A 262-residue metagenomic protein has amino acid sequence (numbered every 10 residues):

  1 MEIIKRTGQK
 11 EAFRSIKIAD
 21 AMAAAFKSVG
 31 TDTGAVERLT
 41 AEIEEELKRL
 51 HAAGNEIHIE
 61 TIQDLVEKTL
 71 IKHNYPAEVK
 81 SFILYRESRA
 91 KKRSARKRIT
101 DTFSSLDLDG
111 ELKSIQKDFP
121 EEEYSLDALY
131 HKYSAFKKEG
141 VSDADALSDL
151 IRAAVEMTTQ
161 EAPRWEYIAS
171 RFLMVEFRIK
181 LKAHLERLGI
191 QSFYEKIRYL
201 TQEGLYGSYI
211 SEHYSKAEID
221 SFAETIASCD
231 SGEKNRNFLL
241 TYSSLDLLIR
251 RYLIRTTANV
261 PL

Functional and structural regions predicted by a protein language model:
M1-L262: Extended catalytic cores of very large enzyme megasubunits
